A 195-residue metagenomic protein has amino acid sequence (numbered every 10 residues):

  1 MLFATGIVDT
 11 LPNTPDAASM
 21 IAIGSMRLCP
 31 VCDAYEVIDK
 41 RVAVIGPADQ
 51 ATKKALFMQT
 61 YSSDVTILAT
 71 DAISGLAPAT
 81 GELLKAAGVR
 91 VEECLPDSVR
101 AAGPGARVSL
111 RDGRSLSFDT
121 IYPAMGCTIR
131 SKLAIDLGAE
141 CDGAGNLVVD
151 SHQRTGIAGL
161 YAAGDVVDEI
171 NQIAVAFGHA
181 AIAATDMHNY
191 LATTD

Functional and structural regions predicted by a protein language model:
M1-A4, T60-N146, A192-D195: A Rossmann-like FAD-binding core segment of flavoenzymes
T10-D49, K53-L56: Glycine-rich dinucleotide-binding loop and its adjacent helix/turn
S19-E36, M125-V175, I182: FAD-site-proximal beta/loop scaffold in flavoenzymes
V31, L56, T60, T185 (+1 more regions): Short, well-ordered alpha-helices that flank and scaffold nucleotide-derived cofactor binding pockets
V31, P47, T70-A72, D165: Cofactor-binding loop segments of dinucleotide-utilizing enzymes, especially the Rossmann-like FAD- and NAD(P)+-binding
D39, F118, I157: Active-site acidic short loop of glycosyltransferases
A174-A192: An active-site-proximal "capping" alpha-helix that borders the catalytic cofactor pocket
